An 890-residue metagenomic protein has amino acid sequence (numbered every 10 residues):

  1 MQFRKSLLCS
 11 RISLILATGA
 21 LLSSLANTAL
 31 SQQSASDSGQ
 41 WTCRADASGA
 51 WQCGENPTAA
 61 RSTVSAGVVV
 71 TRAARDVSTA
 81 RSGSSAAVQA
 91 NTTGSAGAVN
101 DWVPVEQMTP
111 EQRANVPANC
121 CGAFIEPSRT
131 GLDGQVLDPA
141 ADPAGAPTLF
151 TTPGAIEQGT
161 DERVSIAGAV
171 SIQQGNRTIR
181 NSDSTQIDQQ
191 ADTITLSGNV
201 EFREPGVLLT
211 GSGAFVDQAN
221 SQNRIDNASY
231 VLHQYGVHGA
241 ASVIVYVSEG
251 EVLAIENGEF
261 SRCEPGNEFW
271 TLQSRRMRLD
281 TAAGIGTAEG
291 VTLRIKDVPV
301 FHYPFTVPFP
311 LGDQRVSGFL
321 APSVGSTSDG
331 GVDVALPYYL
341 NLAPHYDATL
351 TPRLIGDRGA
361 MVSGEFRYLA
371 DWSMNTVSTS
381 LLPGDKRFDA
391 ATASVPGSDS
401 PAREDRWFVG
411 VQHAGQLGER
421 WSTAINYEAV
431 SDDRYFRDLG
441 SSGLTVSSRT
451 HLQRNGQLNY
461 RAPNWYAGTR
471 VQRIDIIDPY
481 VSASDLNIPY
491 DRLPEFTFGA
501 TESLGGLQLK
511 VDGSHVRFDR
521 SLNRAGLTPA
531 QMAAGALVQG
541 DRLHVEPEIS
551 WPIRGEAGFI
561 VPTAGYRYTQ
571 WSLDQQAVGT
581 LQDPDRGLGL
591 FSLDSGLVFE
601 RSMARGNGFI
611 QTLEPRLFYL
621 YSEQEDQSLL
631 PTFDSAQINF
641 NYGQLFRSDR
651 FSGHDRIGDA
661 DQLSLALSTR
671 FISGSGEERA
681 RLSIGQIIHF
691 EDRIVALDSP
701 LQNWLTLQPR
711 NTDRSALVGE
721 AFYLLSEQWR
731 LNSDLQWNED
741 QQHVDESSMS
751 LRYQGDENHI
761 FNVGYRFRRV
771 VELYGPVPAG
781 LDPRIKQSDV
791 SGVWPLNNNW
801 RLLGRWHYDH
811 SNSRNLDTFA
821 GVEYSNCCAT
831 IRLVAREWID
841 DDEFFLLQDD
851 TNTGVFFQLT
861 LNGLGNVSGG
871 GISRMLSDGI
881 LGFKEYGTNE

Functional and structural regions predicted by a protein language model:
Q2-L30: Gram-negative bacterial Sec-dependent N-terminal signal peptides
F3, S10, A60, T71-A74 (+6 more regions): Short, intrinsically disordered low-complexity segments
L8, I15, S65, D76-T79 (+4 more regions): General helical structural elements
C9-S10, S23, R177, R554 (+1 more regions): Residues at the start of alpha-helices and the adjacent loop-to-helix junctions
L21, I172-G175, V516, R520: Short helix-loop boundary/capping segments at the starts of domains
Q33-S248, L336, L340, T379 (+2 more regions): Post-signal-peptide, soluble extracytosolic/periplasmic N-terminal scaffold domains of envelope/secretory systems
G97-D101, V105-E111, V116-T130, A155 (+6 more regions): Outer-membrane beta-barrel proteins and related beta-barrel translocases across Gram-negative bacteria
A169, R275-R276: Conserved beta-strand and immediately adjacent loop positions that scaffold enzyme active sites
